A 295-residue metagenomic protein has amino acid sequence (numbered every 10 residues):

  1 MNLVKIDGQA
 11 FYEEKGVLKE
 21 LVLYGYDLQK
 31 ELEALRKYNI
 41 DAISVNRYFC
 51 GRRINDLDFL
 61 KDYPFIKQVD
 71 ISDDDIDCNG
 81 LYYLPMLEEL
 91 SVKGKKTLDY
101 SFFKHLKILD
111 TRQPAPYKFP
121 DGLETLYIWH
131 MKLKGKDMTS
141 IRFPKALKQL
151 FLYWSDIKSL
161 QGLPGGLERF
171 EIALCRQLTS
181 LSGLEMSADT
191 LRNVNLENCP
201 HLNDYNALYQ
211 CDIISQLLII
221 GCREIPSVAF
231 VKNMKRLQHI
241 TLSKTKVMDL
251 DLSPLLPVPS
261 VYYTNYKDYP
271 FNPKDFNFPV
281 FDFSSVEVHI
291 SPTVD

Functional and structural regions predicted by a protein language model:
L3-K5, V17-K30, N39-N55, F65-D77 (+9 more regions): Concave beta-strand-loop units of leucine-rich repeat
E31-L35, L60, L184: Short amphipathic alpha-helix with an adjacent loop that forms part of the alpha/beta core around
G162: Short histidine-centered beta-strand/loop micro-motifs that create catalytic or ligand/metal-coordination sites
P254: Predominantly soluble domains enriched in secretory-pathway, periplasmic, or organellar proteins
